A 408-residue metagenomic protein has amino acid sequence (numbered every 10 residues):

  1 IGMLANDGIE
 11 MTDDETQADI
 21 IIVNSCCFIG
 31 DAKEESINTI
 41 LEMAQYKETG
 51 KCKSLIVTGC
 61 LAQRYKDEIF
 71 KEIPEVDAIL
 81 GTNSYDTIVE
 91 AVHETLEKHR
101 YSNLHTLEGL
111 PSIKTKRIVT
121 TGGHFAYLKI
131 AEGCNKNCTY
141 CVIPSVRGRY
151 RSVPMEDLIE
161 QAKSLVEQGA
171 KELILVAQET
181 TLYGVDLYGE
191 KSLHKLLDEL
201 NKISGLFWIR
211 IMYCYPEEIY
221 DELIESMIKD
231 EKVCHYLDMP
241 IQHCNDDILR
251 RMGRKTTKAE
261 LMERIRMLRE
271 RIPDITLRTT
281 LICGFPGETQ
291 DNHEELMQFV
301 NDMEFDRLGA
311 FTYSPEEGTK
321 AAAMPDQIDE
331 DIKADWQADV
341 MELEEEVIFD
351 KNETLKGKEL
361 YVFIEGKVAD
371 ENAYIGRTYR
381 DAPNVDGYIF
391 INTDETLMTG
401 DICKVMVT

Functional and structural regions predicted by a protein language model:
I1-Y183, L237, A259-E270, E294 (+5 more regions): Proteins enriched for Cys/Gly/acidic motifs involved in redox and nucleic-acid/cofactor modification
L55-V57, R64, I69, E167-D291: Conserved SAM/AdoMet-binding glycine-rich loop
I73-P74, T95-K98, K191-L193, M227-K229 (+2 more regions): Short, hinge-like loop/turn segments at secondary-structure boundaries
T121-H124, C134-N135, V233, H243 (+5 more regions): Short flexible coil/turn linkers enriched for glycine and charged/polar residues that connect secondary-structure
C138, L158, L175, I211 (+7 more regions): Conserved, mostly hydrophobic/aromatic
A177, Y213, I241-H243, T279-C283 (+5 more regions): Active-site proximal loops enriched in glycine and acidic residues that flank catalytic Cys/His/Asp and coordinate
G184-G205, R251-K255, P315-E346: Radical SAM enzyme [4Fe-4S]-AdoMet core and its adjacent flexible, acidic and glycine-rich loops/tails across
A323-T408: Terminal RNA-binding accessory module
